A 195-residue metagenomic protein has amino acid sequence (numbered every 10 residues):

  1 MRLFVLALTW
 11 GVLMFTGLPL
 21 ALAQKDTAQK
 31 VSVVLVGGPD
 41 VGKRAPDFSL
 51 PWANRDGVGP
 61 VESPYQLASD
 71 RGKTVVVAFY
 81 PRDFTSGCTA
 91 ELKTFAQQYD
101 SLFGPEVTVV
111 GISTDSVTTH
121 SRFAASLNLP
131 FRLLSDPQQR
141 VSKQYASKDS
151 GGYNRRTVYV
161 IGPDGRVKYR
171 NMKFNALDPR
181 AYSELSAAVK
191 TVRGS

Functional and structural regions predicted by a protein language model:
L6-G17: Bacterial N-terminal signal peptides
A21-D56: N-proximal helix/coil linker or "cap" segments that precede and/or mark the start of modular domains
P46, T74-V76, R155-T157: Short loop/turn microsegments at loop-to-beta-strand junctions
S49-V75: A short beta-strand-turn-helix
V76-V77, V109: Hydrophobic beta-strand anchors of alpha/beta hydrolase catalytic cores
D83-L127, P137-K143: Structural microenvironment flanking redox-active thiols in thiol-disulfide oxidoreductases
L129-F131, S147-Y159: Structural micro-motif
N154-S195: Thiol-/selenol-based redox modules, centered on thioredoxin-like and closely related oxidoreductase domains
